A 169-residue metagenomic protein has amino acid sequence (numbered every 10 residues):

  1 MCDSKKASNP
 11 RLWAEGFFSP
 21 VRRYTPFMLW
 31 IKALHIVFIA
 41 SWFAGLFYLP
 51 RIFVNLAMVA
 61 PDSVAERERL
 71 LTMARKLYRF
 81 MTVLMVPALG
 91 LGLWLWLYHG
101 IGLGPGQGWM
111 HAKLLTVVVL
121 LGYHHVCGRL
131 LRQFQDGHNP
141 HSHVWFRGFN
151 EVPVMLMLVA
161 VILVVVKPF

Functional and structural regions predicted by a protein language model:
S19-R23: Generic detector of N-terminal low-structure segments
Y24-F169: Polytopic transmembrane helical bundles with strong interfacial aromatic enrichment
